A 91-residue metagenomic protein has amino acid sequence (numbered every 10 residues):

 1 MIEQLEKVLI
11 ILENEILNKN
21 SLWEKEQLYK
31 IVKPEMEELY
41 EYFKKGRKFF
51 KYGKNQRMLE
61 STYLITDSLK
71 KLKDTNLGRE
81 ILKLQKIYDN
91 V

Functional and structural regions predicted by a protein language model:
M1-E3, Y40-K48: Phosphate-binding glycine-rich loops and adjacent basic patches that engage nucleotide phosphates, nucleic-acid
M1-Y29, Y88-N90: Short terminal alpha-helical segments
L5, Y29-V32, L77, I81: Hydrophobic packing residues in well-ordered alpha-helices of helical domains and bundles
L12, N18, F50, T66 (+1 more regions): Helix-centric, low-specificity signal for extended rod-like, repetitive segments
L17-L28, K44-Y52, K71: Charged, low-complexity interaction regions
K33-M36, Y40: Short amphipathic alpha-helical coiled-coil/interface segments
Q56-V91: Amphipathic alpha-helical binding modules
